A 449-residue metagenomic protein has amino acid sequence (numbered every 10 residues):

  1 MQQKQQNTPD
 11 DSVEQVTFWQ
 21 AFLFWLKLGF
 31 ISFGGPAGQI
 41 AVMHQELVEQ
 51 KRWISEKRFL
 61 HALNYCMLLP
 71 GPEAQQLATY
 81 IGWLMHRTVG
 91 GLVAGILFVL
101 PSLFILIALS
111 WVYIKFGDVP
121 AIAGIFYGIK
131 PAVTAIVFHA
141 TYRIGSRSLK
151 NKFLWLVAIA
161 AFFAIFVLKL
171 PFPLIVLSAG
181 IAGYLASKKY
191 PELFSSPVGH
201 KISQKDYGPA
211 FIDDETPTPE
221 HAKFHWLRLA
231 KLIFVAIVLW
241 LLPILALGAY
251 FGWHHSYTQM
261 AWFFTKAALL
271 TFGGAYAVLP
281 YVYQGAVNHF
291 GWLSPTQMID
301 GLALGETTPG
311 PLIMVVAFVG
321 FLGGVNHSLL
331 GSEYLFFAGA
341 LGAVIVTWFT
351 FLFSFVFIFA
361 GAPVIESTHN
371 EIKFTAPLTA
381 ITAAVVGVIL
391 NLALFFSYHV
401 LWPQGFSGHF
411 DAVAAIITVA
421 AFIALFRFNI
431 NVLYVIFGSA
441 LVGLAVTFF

Functional and structural regions predicted by a protein language model:
M1-L69, Y80-T308, L312-F449: Multi-pass membrane proteins that catalyze or facilitate reactions on polyprenyl-/lipid-phosphate substrates and their
Q76: Conserved beta-loop-alpha segment that forms the PLP phosphate-binding cup at the N-terminus of a helix
